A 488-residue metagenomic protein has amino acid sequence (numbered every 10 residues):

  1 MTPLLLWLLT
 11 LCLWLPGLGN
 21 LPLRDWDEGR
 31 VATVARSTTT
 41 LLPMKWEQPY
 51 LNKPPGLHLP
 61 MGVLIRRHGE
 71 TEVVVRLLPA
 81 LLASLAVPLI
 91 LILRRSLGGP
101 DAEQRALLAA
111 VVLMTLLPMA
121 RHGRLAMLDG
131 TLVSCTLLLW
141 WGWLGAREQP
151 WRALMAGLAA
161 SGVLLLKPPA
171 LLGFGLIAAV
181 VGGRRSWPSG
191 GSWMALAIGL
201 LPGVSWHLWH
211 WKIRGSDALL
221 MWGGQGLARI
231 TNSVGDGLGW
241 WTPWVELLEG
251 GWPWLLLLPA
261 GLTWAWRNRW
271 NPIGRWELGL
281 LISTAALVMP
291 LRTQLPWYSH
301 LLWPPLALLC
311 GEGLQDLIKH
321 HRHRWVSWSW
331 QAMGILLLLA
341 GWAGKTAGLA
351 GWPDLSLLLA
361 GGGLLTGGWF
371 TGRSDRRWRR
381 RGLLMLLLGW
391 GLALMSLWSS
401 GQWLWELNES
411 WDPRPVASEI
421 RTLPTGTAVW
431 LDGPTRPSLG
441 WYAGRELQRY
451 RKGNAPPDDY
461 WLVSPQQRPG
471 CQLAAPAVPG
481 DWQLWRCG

Functional and structural regions predicted by a protein language model:
T2-E28, A197-H210: Transmembrane signal-anchor helices characteristic of membrane glycosylation enzymes that use polyprenol
L15, R30-P49, G56-L59, V63: Extracytosolic helix-loop segments that constitute the early lumenal/periplasmic catalytic or substrate-binding loops
V31-T38, W46, R121, L158 (+2 more regions): Transmembrane-lumen/periplasm boundary regions of multi-pass, lipid-linked membrane glycan transferases
L77-P100: Transmembrane-helix motifs of polytopic, lipid-linked glycan transferases
L78-L82, L108-T115, M119-L138, P150: Multi-pass, polyprenyl lipid-linked donor-dependent membrane glycosyltransferases
L89, L113, T131-E148, P305-L309: Specific aromatic-rich, kink-prone transmembrane helix
R95-D101, T136-M155, V163, L314-I318: Membrane-interface transmembrane helices that cradle and orient dolichyl/undecaprenyl
G145, P150, L154, L158 (+1 more regions): Membrane-embedded architecture of ER/inner-membrane glycosylation machinery
